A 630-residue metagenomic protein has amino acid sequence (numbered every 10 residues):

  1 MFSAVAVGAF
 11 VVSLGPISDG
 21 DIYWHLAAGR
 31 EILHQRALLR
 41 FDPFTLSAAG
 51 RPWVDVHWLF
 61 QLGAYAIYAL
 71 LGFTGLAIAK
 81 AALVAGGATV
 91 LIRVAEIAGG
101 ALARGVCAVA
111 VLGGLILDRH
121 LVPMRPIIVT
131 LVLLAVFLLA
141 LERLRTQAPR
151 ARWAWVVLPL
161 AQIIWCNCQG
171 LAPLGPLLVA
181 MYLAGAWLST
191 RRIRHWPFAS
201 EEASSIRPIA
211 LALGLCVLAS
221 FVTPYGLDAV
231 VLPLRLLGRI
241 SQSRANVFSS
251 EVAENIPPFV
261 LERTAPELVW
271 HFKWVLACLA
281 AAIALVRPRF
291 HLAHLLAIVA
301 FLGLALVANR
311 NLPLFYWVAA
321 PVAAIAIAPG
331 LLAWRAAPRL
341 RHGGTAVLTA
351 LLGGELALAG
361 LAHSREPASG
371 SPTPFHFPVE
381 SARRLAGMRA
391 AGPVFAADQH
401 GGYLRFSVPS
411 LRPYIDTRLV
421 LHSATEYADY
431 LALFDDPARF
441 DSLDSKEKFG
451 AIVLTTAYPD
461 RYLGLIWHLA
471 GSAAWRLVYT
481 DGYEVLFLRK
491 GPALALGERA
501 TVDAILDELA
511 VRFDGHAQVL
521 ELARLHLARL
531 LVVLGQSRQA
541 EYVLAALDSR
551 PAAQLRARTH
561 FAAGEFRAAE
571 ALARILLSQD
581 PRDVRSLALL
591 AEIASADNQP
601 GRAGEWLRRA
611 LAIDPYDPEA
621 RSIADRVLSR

Functional and structural regions predicted by a protein language model:
A9, G114-D118, W153-G170, L215-A219 (+1 more regions): Membrane-interface alpha helices of multi-pass inner-membrane proteins
D55-A66, L227, V231-W274: Juxtamembrane membrane-water interface segments that cap and precede transmembrane helices
I78-A98: Transmembrane-helix motifs of polytopic, lipid-linked glycan transferases
L91-I116, L131: Transmembrane-helix signature of polytopic, membrane-embedded enzymes that assemble or transfer cell-envelope glycans
F137-W153, L279-V286: Membrane-interface transmembrane helices that cradle and orient dolichyl/undecaprenyl
R143-I163, S205-L211, L295-V299: Short hydrophobic alpha-helices at membrane interfaces in multi-pass membrane enzymes
A212-G214, P321-I325, G330-L361: Signature aromatic-anchored transmembrane alpha helix within multi-pass, membrane-resident enzymes that catalyze glycan
A362-S407, R412-I415, L419-R630: C-terminal luminal/periplasmic domains and tails of membrane-associated envelope-modifying transferases
